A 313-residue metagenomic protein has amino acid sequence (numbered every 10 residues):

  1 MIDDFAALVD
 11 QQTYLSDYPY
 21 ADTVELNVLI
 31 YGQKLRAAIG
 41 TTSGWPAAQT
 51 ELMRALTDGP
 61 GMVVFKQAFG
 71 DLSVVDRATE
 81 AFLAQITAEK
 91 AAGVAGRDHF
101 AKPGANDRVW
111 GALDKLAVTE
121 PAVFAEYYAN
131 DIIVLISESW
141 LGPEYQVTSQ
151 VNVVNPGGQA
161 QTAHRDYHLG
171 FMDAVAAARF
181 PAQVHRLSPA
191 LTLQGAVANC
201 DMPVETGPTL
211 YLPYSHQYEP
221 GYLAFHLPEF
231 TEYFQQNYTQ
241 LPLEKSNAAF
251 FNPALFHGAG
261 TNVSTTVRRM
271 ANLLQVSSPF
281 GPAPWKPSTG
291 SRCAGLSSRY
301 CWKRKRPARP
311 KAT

Functional and structural regions predicted by a protein language model:
M1-D58: Fe(II)/2-oxoglutarate
A48-P60, A68-K245, V263-T265, V276-R299: Non-heme Fe(II) oxygenase catalytic core, chiefly the N-lobe of the double-stranded beta-helix
M62, A259: Gly/Ser/Thr-rich helix-start
F65: ATP-grasp fold ATP-binding core
P242-H257: Conserved metal-binding segment of the jelly-roll/cupin
G260-A271: Ligand-binding loop in jelly-roll beta-barrel domains
K303-T313: Long, low-complexity C-terminal extensions of enzymes
